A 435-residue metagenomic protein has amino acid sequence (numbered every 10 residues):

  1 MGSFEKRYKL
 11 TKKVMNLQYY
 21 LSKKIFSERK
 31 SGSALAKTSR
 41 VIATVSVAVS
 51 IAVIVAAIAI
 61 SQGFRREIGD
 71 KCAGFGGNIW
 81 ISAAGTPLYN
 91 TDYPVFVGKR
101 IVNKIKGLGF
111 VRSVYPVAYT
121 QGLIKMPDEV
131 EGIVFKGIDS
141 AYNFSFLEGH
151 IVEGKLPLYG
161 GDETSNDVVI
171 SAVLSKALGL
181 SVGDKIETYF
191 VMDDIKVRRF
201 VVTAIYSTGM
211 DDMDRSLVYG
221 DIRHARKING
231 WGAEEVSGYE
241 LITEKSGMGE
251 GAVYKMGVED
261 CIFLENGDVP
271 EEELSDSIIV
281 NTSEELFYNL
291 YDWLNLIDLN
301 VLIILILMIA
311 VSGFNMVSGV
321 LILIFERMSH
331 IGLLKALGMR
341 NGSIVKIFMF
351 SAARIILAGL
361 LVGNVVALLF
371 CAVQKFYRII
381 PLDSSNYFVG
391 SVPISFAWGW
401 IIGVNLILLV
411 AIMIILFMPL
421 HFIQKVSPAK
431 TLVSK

Functional and structural regions predicted by a protein language model:
G2-I51, K435: N-terminal Sec/SRP start-transfer signal
N16-Y19, A397-K435: C-terminal membrane-exit region of the final transmembrane helix in multipass inner-membrane proteins
S33-V41, G251-F314, L323-F325: Peri-transmembrane interface segments
L35-Q62, N295-H330, A353-V362, V410-L416: Hydrophobic alpha-helical transmembrane segments of multi-pass inner-membrane transport and secretion
S61, R65-K99: Membrane-interface junction motifs in transport/secretion proteins
V97-E234: A structural signal for hydrophobic secondary-structure junctions, strongest on transmembrane helix-loop-helix units
L321-L323, M328-Q374: Transmembrane alpha-helical interface segments in multi-pass membrane proteins
A358-V404, F417-K425: Short helix-loop junctions at transmembrane helix boundaries
